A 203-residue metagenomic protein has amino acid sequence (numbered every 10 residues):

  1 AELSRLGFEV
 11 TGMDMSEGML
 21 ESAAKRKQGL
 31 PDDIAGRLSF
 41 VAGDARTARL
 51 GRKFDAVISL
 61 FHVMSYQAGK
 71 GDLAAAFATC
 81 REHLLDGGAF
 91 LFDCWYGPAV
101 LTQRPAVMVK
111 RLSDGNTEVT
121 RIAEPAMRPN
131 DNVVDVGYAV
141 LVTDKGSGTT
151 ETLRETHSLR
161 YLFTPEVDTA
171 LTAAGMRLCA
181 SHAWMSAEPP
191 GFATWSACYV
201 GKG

Functional and structural regions predicted by a protein language model:
A1-A48: Class I SAM-dependent methyltransferase SAM/SAH-binding core
R46-A56: A short acidic, Gly/Pro-enriched loop at the edge of an enzyme's catalytic core that lines a small-molecule cofactor
D55-G71: A short SAM/SAH-binding and catalytic strip from SAM-dependent methyltransferases
D72-D86: A short glycine-rich, Lys/Arg-flanked "PGG" loop and its adjoining helix->strand segment in the class I
G87-C94: Conserved beta-strand signature within the Rossmann-like core of class I S-adenosyl-L-methionine
C94-D168: SAM-dependent methyltransferase
S158-G203: C-terminal lobe and adjacent flexible extensions of AdoMet/dcAdoMet transferase-like proteins
